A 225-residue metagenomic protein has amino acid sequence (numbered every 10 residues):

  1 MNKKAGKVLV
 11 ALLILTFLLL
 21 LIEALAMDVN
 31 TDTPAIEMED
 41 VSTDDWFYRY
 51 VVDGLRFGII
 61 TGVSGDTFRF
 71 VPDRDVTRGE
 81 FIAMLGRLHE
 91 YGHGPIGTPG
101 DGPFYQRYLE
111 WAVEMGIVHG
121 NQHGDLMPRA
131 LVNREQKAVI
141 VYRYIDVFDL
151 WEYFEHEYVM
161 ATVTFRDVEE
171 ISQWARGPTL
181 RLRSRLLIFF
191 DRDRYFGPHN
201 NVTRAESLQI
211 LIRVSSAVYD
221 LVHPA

Functional and structural regions predicted by a protein language model:
M1-N2: N-terminal hydrophobic targeting signals that begin at the initiator methionine
A5-A26: Sec-dependent N-terminal signal peptides of Gram-positive bacterial secreted proteins and lipoproteins
L21-A225: N-terminal propeptides
